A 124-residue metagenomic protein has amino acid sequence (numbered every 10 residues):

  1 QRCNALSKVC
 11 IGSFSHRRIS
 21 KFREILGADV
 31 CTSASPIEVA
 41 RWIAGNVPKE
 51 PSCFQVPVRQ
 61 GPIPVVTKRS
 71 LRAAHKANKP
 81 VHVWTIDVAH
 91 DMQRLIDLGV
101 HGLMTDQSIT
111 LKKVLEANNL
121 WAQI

Functional and structural regions predicted by a protein language model:
Q1-H101, T105-I124: Short loop-to-alpha-helix "cap/lid" segments that border enzyme active sites across diverse enzyme classes
